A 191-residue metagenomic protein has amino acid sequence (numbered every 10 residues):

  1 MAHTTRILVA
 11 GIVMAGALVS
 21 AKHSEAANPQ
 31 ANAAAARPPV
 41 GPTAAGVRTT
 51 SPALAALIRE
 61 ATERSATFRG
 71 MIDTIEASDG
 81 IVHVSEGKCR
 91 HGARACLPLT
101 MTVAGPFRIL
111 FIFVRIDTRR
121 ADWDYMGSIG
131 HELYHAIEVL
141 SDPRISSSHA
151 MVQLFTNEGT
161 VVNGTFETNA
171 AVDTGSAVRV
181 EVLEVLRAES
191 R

Functional and structural regions predicted by a protein language model:
M1-A10: Bacterial N-terminal signal peptides that target proteins for export
V9-A17: Bacterial N-terminal signal peptides
L18-T102: A metal-dependent hydrolase signature that marks the N-terminal structural subdomain at the beginning of catalytic folds
R37-A55, F107-T118, M151-G159: Acidic/histidine-rich, surface-exposed loop or edge segments in extracytoplasmic proteins
C89-D124, V139: Active-site scaffold of zinc-dependent metalloenzymes
D122-G127, V139-V172: Post-HEXXH active-site segment of zinc metalloproteases
G130, Y134-E138: Short active-site segment of divalent metal-dependent hydrolases/proteases that encodes the spacing between
G164-R191: Long, well-structured alpha-helical subdomains associated with metal-dependent extracellular/ecto-lumenal hydrolases
